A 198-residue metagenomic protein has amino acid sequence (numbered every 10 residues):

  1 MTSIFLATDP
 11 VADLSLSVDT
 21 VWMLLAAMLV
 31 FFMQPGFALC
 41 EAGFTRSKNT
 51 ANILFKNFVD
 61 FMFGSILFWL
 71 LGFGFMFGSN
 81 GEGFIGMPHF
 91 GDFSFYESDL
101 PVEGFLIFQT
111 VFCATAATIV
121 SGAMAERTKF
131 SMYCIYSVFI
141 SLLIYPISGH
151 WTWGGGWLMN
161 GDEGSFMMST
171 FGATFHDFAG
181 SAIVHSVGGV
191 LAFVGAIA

Functional and structural regions predicted by a protein language model:
T2-A198: Hydrophobic alpha-helical transmembrane bundles of multi-pass membrane proteins
